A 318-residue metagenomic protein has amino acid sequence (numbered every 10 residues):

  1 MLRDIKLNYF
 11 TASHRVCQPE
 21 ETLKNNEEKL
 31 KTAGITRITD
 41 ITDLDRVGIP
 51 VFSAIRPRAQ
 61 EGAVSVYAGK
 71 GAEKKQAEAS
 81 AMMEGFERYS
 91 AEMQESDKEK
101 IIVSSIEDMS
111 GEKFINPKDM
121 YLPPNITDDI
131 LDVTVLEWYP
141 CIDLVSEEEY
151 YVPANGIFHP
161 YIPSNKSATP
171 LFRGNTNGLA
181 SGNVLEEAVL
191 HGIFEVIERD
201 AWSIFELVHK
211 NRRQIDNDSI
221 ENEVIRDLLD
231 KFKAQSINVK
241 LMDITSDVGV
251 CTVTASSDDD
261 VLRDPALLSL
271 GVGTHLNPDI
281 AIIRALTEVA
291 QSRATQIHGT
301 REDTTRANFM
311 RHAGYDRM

Functional and structural regions predicted by a protein language model:
M1-M318: Helix-biased "structured C-terminal domain" signature
